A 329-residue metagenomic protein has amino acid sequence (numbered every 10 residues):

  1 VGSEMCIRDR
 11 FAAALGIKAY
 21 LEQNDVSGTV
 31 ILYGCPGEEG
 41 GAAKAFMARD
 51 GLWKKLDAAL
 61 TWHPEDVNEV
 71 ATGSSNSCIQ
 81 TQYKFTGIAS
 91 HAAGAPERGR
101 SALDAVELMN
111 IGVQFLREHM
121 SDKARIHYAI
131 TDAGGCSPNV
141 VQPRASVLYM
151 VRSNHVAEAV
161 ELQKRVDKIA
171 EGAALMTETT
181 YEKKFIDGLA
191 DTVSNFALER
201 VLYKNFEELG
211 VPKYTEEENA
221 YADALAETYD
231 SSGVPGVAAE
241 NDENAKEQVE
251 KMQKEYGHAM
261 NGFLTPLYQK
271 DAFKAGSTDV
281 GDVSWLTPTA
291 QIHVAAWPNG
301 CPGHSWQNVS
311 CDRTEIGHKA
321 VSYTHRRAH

Functional and structural regions predicted by a protein language model:
G2-C6, A328-H329: Short, small-residue-biased leader/transition segments that mark boundaries at the very start of proteins
S3-E4, E38, H91, D279: Acidic active-site catalytic centers that drive phospho-/nucleotidyl reactions and related ester hydrolyses
I7-A14: DPxDG-like acidic metal-binding loop motif
A12, A42-A45, E97, E161 (+1 more regions): Generic recognition of short, well-ordered alpha-helical segments
I17: Cytochrome P450 heme-binding "Cys pocket" and the immediately downstream C-terminal segment
Y20-Q142, R152: Histidine/acidic-residue-rich, glycine-tolerant segments that coordinate divalent metal ions
L103, E107-R327: Metal-dependent amide/peptide-bond hydrolase catalytic core, centered on the "pita-bread" metallohydrolase fold
